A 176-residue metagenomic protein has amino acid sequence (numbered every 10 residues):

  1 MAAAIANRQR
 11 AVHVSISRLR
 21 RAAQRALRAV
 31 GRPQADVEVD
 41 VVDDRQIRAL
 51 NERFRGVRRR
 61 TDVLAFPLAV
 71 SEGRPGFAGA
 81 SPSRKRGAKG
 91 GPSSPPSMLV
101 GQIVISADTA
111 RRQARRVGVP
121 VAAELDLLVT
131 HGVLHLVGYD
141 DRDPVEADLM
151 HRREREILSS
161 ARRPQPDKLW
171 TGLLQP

Functional and structural regions predicted by a protein language model:
M1-D126, L134-P176: An acidic/histidine-cluster motif and surrounding catalytic segment that typifies divalent-metal-assisted enzyme active
